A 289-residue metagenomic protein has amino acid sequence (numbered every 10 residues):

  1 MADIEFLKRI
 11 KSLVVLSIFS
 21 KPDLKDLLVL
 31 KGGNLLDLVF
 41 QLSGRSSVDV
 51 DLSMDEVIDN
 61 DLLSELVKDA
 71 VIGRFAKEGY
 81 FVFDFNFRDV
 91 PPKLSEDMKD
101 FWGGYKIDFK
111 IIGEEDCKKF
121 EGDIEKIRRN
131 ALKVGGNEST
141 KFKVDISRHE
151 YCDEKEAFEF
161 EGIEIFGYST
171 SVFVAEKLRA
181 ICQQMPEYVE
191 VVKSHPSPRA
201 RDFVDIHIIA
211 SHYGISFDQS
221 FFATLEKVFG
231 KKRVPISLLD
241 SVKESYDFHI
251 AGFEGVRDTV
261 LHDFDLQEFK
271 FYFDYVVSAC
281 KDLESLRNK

Functional and structural regions predicted by a protein language model:
M1-L28, L38-V50, M54-K289: Structured mid-to-C-terminal alpha-helical surface segments
L30-N34: Glycine-rich beta-strand-to-loop/alpha-helix junction loops that act as flexible
